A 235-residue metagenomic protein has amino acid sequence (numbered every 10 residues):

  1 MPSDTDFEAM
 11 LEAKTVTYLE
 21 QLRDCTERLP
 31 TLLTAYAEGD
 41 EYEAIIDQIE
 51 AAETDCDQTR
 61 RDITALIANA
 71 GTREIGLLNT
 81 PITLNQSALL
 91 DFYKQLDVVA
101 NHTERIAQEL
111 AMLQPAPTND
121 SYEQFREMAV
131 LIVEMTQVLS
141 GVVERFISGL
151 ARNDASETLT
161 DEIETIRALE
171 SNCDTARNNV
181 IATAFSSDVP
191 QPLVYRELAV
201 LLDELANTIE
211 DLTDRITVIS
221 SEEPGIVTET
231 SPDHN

Functional and structural regions predicted by a protein language model:
M1-N235: Cytosolic, long alpha-helical scaffolding segments
